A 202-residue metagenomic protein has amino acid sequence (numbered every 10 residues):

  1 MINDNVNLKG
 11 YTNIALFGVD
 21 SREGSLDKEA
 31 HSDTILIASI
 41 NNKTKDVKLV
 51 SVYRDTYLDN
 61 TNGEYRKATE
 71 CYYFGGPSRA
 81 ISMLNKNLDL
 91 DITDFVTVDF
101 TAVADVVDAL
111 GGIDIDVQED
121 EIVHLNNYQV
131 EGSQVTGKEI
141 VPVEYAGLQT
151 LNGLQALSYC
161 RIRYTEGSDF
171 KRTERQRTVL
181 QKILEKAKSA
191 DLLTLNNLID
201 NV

Functional and structural regions predicted by a protein language model:
M1-V202: Non-catalytic, solvent-exposed segments at the cell envelope interface
